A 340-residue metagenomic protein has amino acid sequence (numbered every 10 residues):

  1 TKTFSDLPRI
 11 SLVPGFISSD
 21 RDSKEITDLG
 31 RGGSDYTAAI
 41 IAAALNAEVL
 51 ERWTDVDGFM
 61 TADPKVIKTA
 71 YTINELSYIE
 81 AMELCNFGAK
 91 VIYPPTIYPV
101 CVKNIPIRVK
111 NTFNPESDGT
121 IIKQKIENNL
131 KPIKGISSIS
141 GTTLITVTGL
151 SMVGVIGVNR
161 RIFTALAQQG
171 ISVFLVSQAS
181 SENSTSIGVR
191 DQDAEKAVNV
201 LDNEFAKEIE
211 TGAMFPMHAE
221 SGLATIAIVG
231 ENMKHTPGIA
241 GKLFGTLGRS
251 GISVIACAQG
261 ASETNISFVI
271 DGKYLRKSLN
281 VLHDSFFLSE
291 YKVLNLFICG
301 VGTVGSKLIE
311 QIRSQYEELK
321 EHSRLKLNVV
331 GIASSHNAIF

Functional and structural regions predicted by a protein language model:
T1-K292: C-terminal catalytic "cap/lid" subdomain
F59, G305, A338-I339: Flexible, glycine-rich phosphate/dinucleotide-binding loops and adjacent beta-alpha linkers at cofactor/substrate
V281-S285, S306-E310, S323-K326: Extended, folded domain segments that form the structural surfaces/walls around functional sites
L294-R313: Glycine-rich adenosine-cofactor-binding loop
Q315-E321: Post-Walker A helix-loop "phosphate-sensing" segment adjacent to the P-loop in P-loop NTPases
E321-F340: NAD(P)-binding Rossmann-fold cofactor-contacting core
